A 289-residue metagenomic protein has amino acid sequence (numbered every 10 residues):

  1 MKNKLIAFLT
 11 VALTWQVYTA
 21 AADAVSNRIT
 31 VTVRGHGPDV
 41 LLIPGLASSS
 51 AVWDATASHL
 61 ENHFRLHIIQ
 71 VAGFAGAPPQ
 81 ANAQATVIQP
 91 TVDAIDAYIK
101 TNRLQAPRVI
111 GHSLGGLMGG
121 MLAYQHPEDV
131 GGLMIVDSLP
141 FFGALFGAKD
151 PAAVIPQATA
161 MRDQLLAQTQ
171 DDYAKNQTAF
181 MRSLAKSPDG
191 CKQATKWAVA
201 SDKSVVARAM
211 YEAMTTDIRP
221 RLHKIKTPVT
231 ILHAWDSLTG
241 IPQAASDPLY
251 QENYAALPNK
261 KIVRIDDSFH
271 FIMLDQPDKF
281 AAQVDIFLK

Functional and structural regions predicted by a protein language model:
T32-Q80: Conserved HGGG/HGGXW glycine-rich cap/lid loop of the alpha/beta-hydrolase fold
R34, H67-I110, L114: Active-site loop/oxyanion-hole signature of alpha/beta-hydrolase fold enzymes
M118-L122: Hydrolases whose catalytic domains are alpha/beta-hydrolase-1, hotdog thioesterase, or metallo-beta-lactamase-like
Y124, G131-Q168: Flexible "cap/lid" loop of the alpha/beta hydrolase fold
L145, K149-D150, L166-H223: Conserved alpha/beta-hydrolase catalytic His-Asp/Glu region
P228-S268: Conserved loop-alpha-helix segment in the C-terminal half of the alpha/beta-hydrolase fold that carries the catalytic
I265-P277: Catalytic histidine-centered segment of alpha/beta-hydrolase-like enzymes
L274-I286: Post-His helix in hydrolase/transferase enzymes
